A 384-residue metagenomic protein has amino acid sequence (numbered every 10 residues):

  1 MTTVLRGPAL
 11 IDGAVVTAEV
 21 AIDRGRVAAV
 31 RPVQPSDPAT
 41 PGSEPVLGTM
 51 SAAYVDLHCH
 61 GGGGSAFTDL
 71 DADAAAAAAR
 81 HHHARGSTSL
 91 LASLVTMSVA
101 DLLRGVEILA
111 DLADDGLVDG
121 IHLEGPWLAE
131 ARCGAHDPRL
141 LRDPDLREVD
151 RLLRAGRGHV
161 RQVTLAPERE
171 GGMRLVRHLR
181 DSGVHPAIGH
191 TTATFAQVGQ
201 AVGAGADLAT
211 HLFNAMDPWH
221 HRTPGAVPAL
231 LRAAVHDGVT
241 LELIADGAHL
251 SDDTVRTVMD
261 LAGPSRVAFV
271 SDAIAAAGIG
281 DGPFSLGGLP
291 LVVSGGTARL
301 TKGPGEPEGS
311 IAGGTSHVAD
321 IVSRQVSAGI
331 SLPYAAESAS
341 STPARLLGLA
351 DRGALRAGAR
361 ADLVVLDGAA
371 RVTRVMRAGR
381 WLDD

Functional and structural regions predicted by a protein language model:
M1-P38: N-terminal metal-binding scaffold of metallo-dependent hydrolase/deaminase domains
T2-R6, P35-A72, A76, R80: Replace "His-x-His-based motif
L57-H60, R80-L91, E130-R157, Q200-M216 (+2 more regions): Active-site gating loops and adjacent loop-to-helix segments of metal-dependent hydrolytic enzymes
H58, L123, L179, A209 (+3 more regions): Conserved, mostly hydrophobic/aromatic
H60-G62, A76-G105, L117-A129, R157-E170 (+3 more regions): Divalent metal-dependent hydrolysis catalytic cores, especially in the metallo-beta-lactamase
A79, L103-A110, V149-D150, V176 (+2 more regions): Generic structural signal for well-ordered alpha-helices, preferentially at hydrophobic/aromatic core positions
R154-D281, P304: Active-site core of metal-dependent hydrolases
P228-L241, M259-S271, A276-A357, L363-L366: His/Asp/Glu-enriched, well-ordered alpha-helical/loop segment that forms or immediately abuts the divalent-metal
